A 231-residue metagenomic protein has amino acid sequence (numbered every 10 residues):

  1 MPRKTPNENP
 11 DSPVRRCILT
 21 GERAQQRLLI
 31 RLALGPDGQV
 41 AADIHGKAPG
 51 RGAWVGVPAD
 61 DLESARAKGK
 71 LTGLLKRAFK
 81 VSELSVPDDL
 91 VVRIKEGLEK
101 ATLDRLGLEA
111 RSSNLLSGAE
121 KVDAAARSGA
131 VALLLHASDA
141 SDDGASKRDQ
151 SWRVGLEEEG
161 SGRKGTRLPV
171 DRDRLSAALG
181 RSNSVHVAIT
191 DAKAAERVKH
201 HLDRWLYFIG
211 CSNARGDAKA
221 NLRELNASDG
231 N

Functional and structural regions predicted by a protein language model:
M1-R77: N-terminal cysteine/histidine-rich coordination modules
D11-C17, G50, L116-A119, A145 (+2 more regions): Amphipathic alpha-helical transducer elements in NTP-driven molecular machines
R16-L19, A130, S146-K164: Short helix-coil boundary/hinge micro-motifs
Q25, E99, G107-R111, A126-R127 (+4 more regions): Signal for well-folded cores of large energy- and translation-related assemblies
R51-G52, S112-S113, V131-L133, G160-G165 (+1 more regions): Short active-site oxyanion
D60-H136, S141-D142: Extended interfacial segments that mediate partner engagement and assembly in macromolecular machines
R167-A220: Helix-rich interaction surfaces within compact, conserved domain-sized segments that mediate assembly or partner
D217-N231: Charge-patterned, long linear interaction tracts outside catalytic cores
